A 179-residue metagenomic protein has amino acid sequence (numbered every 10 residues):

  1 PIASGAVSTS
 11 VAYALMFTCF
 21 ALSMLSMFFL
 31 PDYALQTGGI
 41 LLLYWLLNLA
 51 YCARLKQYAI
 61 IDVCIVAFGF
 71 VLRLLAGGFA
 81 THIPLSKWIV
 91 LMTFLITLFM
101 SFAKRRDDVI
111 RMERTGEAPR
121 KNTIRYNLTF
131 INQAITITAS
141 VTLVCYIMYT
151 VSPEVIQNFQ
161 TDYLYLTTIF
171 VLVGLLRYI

Functional and structural regions predicted by a protein language model:
P1-G39, K87-L98, N132-V144: Multi-pass membrane catalytic core of lipid/isoprenoid biosynthesis enzymes
S8, D62, R177: Residue-level signal for inorganic ion chemistry
F17-L25, F29, L42, L46 (+4 more regions): Generic alpha-helical transmembrane segments of integral inner-membrane proteins, especially permease/transport modules
F28-L35, C52-I60, G77-L85: Membrane-interface helix caps and helix-loop-helix hairpins in membrane proteins
T37-L46, T167-L172: Alpha-helical transmembrane segments of multi-pass membrane proteins
A53, V71-I179: C-terminal membrane-associated helical module and adjoining short loops/tails
Y58-G69: Cytoplasmic-side transmembrane-helix entry/capping segments in multi-pass membrane proteins
